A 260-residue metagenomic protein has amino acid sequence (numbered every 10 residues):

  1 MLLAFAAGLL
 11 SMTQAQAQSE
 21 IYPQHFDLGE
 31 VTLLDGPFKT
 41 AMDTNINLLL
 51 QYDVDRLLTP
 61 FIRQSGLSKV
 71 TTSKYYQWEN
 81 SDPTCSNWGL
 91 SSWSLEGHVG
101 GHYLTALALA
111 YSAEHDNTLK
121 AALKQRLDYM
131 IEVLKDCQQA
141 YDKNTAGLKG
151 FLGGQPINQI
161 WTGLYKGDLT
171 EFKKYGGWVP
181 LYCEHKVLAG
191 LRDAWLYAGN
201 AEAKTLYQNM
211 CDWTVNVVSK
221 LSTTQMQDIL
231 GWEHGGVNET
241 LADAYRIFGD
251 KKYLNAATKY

Functional and structural regions predicted by a protein language model:
M1-S11: Bacterial N-terminal signal peptides
A17-Y260: Glycan-recognition and catalytic cores of secretory/periplasmic carbohydrate-active enzymes
